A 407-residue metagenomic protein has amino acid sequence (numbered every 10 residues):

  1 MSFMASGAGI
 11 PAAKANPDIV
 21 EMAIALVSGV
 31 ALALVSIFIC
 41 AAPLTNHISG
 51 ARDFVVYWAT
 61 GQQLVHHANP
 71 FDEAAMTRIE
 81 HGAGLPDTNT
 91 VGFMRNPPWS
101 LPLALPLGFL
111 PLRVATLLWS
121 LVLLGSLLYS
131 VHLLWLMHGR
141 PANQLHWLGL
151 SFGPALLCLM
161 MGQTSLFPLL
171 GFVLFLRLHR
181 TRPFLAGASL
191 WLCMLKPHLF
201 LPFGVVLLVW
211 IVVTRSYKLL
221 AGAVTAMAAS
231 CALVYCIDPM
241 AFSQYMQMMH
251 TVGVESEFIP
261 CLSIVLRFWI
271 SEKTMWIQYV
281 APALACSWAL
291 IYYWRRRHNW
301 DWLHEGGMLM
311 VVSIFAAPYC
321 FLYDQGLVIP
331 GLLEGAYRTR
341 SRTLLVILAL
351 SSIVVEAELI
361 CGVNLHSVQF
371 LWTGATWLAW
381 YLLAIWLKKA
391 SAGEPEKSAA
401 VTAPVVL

Functional and structural regions predicted by a protein language model:
S2-L185, V209-I329, L333-Y337, E394-L407: Primarily membrane-embedded glycan-assembly and transfer machineries that use lipid-linked glycans
L190-V209, A317-D324: Transmembrane helices and adjacent periplasmic/lumenal helix-loop junctions of polyprenol-phosphate-dependent
L195-L199, A228-L233, L344-L350: Membrane-embedded alpha-helical segments of transport systems, primarily multispan ion/solute transporters
Y337-L407: Aromatic-enriched
